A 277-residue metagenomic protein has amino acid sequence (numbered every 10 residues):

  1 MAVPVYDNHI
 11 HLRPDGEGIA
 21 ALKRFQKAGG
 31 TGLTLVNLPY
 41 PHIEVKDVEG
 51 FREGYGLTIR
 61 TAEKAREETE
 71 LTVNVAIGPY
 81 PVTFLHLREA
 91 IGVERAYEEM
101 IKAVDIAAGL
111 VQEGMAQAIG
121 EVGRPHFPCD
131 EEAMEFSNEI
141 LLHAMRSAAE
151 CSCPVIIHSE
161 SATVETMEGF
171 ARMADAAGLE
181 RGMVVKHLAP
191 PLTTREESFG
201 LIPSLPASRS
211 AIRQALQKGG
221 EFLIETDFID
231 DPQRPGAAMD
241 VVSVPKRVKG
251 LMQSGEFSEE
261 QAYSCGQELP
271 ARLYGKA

Functional and structural regions predicted by a protein language model:
P4, R146, P245-A277: Mid-to-C-terminal alpha-helical segments outside catalytic/metal-binding sites
P4-R13, A20-E53, E67-L85, Q117-A118 (+1 more regions): Divalent metal-dependent hydrolysis catalytic cores, especially in the metallo-beta-lactamase
H9, E121, A148, D227 (+1 more regions): Conserved, mostly hydrophobic/aromatic
L12-E17, Y40-I43, V82-F84, P125-F127 (+4 more regions): Active-site environment of divalent metal-dependent phosphoester hydrolases
P14, A108-P190: Divalent metal-binding pocket/active-site signature
G29-G32, E150-P154, D175-R181, E196-S204 (+1 more regions): Glycine-enriched alpha-helix->loop->beta-strand junction motifs that scaffold or abut catalytic
E49-R146, I202: Active-site gating/metal-coordination segments in enzymes
H158, K218-A238: Short acidic/histidine-rich active-site segments
